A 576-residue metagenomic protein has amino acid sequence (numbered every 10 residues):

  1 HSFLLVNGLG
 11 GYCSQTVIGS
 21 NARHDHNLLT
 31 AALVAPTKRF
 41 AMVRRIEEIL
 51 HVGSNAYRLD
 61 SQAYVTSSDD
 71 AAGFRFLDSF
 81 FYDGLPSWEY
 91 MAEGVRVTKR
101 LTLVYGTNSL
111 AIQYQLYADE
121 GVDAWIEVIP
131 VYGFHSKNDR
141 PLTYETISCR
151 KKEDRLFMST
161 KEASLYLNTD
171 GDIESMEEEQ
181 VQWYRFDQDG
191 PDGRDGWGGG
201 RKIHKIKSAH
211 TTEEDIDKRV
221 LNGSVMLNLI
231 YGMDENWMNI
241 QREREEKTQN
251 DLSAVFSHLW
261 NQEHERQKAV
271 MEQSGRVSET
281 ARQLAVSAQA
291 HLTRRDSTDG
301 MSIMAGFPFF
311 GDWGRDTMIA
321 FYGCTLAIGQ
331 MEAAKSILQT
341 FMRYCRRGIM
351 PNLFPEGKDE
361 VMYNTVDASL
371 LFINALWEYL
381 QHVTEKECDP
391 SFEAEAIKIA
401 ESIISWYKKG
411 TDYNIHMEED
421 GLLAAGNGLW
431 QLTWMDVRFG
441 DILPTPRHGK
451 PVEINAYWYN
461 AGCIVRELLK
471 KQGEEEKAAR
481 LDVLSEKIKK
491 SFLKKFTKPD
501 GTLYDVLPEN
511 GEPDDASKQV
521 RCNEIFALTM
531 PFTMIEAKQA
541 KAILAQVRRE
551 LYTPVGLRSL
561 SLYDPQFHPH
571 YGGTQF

Functional and structural regions predicted by a protein language model:
H1-F576: Acidic, mature catalytic/reactive cores of soluble proteins
